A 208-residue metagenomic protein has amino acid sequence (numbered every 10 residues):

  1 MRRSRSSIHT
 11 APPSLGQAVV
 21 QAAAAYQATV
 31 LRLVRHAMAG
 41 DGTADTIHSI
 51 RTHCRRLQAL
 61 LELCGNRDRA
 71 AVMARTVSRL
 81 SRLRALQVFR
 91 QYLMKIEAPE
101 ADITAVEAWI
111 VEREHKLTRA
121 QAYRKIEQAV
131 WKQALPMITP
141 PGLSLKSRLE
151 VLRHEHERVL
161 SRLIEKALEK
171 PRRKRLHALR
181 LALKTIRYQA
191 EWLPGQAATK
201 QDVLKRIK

Functional and structural regions predicted by a protein language model:
M1-K208: Function-determining surface determinants
